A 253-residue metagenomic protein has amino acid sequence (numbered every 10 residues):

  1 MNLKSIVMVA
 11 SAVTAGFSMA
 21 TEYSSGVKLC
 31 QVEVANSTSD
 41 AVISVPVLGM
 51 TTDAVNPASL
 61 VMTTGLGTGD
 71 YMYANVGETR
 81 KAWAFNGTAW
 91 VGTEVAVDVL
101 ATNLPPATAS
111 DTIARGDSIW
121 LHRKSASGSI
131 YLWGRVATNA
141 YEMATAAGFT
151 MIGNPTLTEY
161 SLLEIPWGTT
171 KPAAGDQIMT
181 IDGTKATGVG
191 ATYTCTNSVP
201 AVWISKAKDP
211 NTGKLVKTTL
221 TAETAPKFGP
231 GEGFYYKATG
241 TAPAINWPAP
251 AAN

Functional and structural regions predicted by a protein language model:
M1-E22: Sec-dependent, cleavable N-terminal signal peptides
S18-N253: N-terminal exported-region signature
